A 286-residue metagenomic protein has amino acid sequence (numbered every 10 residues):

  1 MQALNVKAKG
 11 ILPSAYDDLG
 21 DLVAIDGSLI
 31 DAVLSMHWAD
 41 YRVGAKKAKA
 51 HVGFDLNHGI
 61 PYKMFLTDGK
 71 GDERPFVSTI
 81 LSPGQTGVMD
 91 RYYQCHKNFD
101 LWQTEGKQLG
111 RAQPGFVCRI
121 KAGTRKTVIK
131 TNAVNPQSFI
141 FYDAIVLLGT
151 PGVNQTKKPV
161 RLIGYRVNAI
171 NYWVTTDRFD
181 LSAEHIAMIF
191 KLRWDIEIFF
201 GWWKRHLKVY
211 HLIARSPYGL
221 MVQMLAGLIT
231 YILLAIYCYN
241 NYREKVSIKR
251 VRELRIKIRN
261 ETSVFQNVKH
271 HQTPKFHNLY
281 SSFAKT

Functional and structural regions predicted by a protein language model:
M1: Short, flexible active-site-proximal loops enriched in glycine and acidic residues
L4, L12-D21, I25-L34, Y41-T286: Single, function-defining residue in the core of a domain
